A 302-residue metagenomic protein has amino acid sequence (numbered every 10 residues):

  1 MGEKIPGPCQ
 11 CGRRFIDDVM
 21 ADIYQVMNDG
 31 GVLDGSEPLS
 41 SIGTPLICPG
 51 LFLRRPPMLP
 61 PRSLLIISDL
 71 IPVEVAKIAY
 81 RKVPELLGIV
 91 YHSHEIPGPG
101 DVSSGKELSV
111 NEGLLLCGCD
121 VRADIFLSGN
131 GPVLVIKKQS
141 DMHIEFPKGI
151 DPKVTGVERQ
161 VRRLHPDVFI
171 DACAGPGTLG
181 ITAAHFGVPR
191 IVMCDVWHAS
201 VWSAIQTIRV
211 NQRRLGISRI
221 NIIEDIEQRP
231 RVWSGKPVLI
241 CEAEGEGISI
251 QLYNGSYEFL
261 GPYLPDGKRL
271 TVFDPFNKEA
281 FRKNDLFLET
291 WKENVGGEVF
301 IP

Functional and structural regions predicted by a protein language model:
M1-I67: Non-catalytic nucleic-acid substrate-recognition regions in nucleic-acid-modifying enzymes
R55, P61, D69-P147: Non-catalytic substrate-recognition/targeting regions of SAM-dependent transferases
I66-I71, D274-K278: Structural motif
Y80-Y91, N111-E112, V188-P189, N211-G216 (+1 more regions): Structural alpha-beta junctions
L115-F186: Glycine-rich adenosyl-nucleotide cofactor-binding module
V154-I226: Conserved SAM/SAH cofactor-binding pocket of Class I
C194-P265: S-adenosyl-L-methionine
S256-P302: C-terminal catalytic and target-recognition region of SAM-dependent MTase-like enzymes, primarily methyltransferases
